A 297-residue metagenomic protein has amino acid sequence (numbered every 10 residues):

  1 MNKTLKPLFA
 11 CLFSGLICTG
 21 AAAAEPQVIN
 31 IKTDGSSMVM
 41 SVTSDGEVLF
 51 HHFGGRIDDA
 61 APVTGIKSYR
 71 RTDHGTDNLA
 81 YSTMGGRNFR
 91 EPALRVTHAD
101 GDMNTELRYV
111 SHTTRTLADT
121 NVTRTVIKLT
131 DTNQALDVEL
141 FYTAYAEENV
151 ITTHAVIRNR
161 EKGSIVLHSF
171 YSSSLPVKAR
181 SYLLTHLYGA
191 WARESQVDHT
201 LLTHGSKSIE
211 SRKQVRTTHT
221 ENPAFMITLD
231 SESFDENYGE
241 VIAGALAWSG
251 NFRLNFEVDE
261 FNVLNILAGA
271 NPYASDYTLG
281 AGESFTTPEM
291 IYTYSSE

Functional and structural regions predicted by a protein language model:
M1-F9: Bacterial N-terminal signal peptides that target proteins for export
A10-C18: Bacterial N-terminal signal peptides
G20-A24: Boundary at the C-terminal end of the N-terminal hydrophobic targeting segment
E25-V39, E47-E257, Y273: Polysaccharide-binding surfaces and accessory modules of carbohydrate-active proteins
F261-N271: Short, structured beta-strand/loop micro-motifs enriched in basic residues and often containing a Trp
T293-E297: Short, Lys/Arg- and Gly-enriched loop/turn segments at beta-strand edges
